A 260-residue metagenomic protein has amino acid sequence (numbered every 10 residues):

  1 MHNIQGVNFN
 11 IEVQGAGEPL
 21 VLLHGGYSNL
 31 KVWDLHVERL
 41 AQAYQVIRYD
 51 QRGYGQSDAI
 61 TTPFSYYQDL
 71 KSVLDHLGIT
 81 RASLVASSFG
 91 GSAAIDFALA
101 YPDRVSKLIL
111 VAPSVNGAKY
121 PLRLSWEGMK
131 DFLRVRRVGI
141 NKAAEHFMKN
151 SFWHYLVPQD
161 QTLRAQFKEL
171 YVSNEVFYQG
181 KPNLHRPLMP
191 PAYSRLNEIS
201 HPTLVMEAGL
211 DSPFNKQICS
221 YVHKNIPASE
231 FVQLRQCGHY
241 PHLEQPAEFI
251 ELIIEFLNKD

Functional and structural regions predicted by a protein language model:
V7-Q56: Conserved HGGG/HGGXW glycine-rich cap/lid loop of the alpha/beta-hydrolase fold
V32-D34, S57-T62, K119-L122, K216-Q217: Conserved catalytic-core motifs of eukaryotic protein kinase domains, centered on the activation segment
L35-E38, I47-F89, E251: Active-site loop/oxyanion-hole signature of alpha/beta-hydrolase fold enzymes
A93-F97: Hydrolases whose catalytic domains are alpha/beta-hydrolase-1, hotdog thioesterase, or metallo-beta-lactamase-like
L99-A100, S106-R137: Flexible "cap/lid" loop of the alpha/beta hydrolase fold
K119-L124, V138-R195: Conserved alpha/beta-hydrolase catalytic His-Asp/Glu region
Y178-K224, Q233: Conserved serine/cysteine hydrolase catalytic core
S229-D260: Catalytic active-site module of serine/aspartate enzymes centered on a nucleophile-bearing elbow/loop
